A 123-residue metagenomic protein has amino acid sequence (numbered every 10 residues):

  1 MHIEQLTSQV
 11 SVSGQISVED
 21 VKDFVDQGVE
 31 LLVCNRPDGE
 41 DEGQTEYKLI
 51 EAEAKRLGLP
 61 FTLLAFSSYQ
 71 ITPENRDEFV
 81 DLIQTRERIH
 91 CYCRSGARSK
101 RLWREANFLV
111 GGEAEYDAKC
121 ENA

Functional and structural regions predicted by a protein language model:
M1-H90, R101-A123: Cys-dependent protein tyrosine phosphatase-like superfamily
C93: Short cysteine clusters
G96: Substrate/cofactor-recognition hotspot
